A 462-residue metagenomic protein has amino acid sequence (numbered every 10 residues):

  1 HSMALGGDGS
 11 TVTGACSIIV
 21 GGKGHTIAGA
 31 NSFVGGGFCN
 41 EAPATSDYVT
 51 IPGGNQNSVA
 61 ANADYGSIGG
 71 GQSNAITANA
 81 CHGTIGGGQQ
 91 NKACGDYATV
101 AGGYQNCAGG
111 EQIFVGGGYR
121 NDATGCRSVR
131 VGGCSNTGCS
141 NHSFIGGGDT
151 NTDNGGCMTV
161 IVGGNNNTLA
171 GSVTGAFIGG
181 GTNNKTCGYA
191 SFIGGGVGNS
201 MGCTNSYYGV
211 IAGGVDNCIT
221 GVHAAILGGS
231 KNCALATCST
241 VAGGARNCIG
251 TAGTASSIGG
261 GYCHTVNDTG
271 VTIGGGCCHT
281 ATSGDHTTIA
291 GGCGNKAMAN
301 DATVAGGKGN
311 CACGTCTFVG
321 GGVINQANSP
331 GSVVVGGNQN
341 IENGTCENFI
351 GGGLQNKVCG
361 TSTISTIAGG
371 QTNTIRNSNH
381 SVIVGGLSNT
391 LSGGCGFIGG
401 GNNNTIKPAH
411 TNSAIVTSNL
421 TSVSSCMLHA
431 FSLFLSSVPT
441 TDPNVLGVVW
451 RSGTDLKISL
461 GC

Functional and structural regions predicted by a protein language model:
H1-P443: Periodic small-residue-enriched repeat registers in elongated scaffold domains
A44, A409, S452-G453, G461: Trimeric beta-solenoid/beta-helix "fiber body" segments of extracellular/virion adhesins and depolymerases
N412-A414, P443-I458: Extracellular disulfide-bonded cysteine-rich modules/repeats
